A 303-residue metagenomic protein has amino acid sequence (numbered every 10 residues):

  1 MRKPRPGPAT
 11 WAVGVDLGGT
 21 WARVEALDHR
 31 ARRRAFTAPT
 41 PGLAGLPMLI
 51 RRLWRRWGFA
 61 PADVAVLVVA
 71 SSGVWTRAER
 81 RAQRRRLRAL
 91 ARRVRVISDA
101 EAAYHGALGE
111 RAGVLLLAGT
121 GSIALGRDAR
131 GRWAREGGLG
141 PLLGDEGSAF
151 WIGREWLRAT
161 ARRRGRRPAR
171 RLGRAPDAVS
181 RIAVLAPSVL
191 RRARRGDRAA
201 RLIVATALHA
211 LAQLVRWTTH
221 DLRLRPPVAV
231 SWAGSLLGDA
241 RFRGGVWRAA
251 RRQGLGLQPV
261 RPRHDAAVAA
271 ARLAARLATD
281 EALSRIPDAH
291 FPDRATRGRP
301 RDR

Functional and structural regions predicted by a protein language model:
M1-A65, G106-V114, L157-R303: ATP-binding/phosphotransfer module of carbohydrate and carboxylate kinases, centering on a glycine-rich
T20, S72-V74, T120-I123: Short glycine-rich anion-binding loops that position phosphate/pyrophosphate groups of nucleotides and phosphorylated
R51-V96, A107-L108: Short beta-strand-loop/turn "lid" adjacent to the catalytic site in phosphate-handling enzymes
S72-G73, A118, R135, L224 (+1 more regions): N-terminal loops that bind phosphate or other acidic moieties and the adjacent beta-alpha structural core
L87-R93, G131-G140, A249-L257: Glycine/charged-rich beta-loop-alpha catalytic/anionic-binding loops adjacent to active sites
I97-S98, R261: Short loop/edge segments at beta-strand edges and connector loops that shape dinucleotide/nucleotide cofactor-binding
S98-E101, H105-L108, L117: Gly/Ser-rich oxyanion-binding loop with an adjacent helix/lid that shapes the negatively charged ligand pocket
R111-A161: Glycine-rich phosphate-binding loop of actin/hexokinase-like ATP-binding domains
